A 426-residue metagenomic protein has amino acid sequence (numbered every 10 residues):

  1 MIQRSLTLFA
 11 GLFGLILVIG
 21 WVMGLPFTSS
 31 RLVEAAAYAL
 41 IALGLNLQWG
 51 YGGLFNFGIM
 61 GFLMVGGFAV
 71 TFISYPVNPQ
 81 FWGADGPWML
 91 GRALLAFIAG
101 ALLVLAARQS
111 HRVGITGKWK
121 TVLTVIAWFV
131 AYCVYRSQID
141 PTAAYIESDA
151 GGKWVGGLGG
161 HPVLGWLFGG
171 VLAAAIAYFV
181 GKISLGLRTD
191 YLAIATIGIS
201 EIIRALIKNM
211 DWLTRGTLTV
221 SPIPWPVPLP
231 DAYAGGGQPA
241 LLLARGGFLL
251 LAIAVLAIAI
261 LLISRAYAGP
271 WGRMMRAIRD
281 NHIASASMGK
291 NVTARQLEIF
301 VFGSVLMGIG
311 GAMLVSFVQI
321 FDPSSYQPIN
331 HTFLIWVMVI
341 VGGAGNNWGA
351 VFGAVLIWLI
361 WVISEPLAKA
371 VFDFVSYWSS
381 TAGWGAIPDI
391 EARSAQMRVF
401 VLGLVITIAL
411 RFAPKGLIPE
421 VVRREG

Functional and structural regions predicted by a protein language model:
M1-G426: Transmembrane alpha-helices and adjacent helix-loop boundaries
